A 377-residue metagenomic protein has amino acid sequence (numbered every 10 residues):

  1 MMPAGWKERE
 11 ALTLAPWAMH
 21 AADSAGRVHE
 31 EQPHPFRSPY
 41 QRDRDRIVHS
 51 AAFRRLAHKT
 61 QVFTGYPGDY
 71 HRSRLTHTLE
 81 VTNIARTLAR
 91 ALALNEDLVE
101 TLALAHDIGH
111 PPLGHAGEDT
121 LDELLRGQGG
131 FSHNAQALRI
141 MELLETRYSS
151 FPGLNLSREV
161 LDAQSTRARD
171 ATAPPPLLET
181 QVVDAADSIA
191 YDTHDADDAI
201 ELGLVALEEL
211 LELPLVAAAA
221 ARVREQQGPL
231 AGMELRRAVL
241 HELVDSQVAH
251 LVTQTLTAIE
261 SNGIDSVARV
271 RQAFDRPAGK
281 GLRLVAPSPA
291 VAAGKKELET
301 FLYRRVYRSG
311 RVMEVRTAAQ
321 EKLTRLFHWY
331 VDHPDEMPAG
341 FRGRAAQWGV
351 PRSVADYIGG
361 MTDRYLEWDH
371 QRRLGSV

Functional and structural regions predicted by a protein language model:
M1-T78, T82-L88, N95-E96, G117 (+1 more regions): Histidine-centered, transition-metal-coordinating active-site segments
L98-R126, N134: Aspartate-rich (DDxxD/NDxxD/DxxxD) Mg2+/diphosphate-binding motifs and their adjoining helix-loop segments
